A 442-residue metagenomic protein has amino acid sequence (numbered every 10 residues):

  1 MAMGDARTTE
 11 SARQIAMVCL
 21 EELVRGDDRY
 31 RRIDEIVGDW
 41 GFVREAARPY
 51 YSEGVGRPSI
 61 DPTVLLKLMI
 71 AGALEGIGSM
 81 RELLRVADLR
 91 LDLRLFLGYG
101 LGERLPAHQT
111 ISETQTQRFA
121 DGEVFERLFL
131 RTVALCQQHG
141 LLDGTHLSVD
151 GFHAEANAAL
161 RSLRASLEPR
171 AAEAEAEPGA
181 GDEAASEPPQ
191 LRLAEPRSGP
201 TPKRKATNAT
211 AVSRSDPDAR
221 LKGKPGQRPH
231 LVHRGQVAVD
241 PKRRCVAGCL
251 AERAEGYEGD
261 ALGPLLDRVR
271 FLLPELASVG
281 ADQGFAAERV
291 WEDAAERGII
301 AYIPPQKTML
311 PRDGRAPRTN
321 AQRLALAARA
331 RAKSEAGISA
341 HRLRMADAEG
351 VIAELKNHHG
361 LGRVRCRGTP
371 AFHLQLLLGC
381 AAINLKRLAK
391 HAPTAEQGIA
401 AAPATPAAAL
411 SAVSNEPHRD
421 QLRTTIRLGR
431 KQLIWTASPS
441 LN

Functional and structural regions predicted by a protein language model:
M1-L20, A401: Short, flexible loop/hinge motifs at secondary-structure junctions
A6, G76-L89, Y99-N442: Anion-binding and metal-coordination hotspots
R7-E10, R57-P58, L101: A short, ordered amphipathic alpha-helix with a cationic face
I15, D28-R31, F42, S59-L66 (+5 more regions): Generic alpha-helix structural propensity
C19, V64-I70, T110, T114 (+1 more regions): A general alpha-helix detector
V24-I70, E75: Basic, short loop/linker segments at the boundary and entry of helix-turn-helix/winged-helix-like folds
L93-L97: Short amphipathic alpha-helical interface patches used for protein-protein assembly/oligomerization
